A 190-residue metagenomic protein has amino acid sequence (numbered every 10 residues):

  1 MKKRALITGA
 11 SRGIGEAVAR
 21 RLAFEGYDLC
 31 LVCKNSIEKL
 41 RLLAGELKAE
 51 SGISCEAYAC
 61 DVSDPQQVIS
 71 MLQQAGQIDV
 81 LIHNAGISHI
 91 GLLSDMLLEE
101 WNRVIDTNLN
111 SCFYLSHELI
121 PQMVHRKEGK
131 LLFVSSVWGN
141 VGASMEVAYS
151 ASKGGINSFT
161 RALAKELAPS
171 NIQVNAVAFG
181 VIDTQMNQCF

Functional and structural regions predicted by a protein language model:
S11-R12: Conserved glycine-rich cofactor-binding loop
E25-L42: Conserved glycine-rich Rossmann-like NAD(P)H-binding loop of the short-chain dehydrogenase/reductase
L92-L93, E100-I105: Substrate-binding pocket helix/loop in short-chain dehydrogenase/reductase
S94, V141-V147, P169-S170: Active-site loop immediately N-terminal to the catalytic Tyr-X3-Lys motif of short-chain dehydrogenase/reductase
S116, S152, T160: Active-site helix of classical SDR
P121, K165-P169: Alpha-helical segment proximal to the catalytic Tyr-Lys
S136: Residue(s) in the substrate-gating loop at a strand-loop-helix junction that position the organic substrate next
